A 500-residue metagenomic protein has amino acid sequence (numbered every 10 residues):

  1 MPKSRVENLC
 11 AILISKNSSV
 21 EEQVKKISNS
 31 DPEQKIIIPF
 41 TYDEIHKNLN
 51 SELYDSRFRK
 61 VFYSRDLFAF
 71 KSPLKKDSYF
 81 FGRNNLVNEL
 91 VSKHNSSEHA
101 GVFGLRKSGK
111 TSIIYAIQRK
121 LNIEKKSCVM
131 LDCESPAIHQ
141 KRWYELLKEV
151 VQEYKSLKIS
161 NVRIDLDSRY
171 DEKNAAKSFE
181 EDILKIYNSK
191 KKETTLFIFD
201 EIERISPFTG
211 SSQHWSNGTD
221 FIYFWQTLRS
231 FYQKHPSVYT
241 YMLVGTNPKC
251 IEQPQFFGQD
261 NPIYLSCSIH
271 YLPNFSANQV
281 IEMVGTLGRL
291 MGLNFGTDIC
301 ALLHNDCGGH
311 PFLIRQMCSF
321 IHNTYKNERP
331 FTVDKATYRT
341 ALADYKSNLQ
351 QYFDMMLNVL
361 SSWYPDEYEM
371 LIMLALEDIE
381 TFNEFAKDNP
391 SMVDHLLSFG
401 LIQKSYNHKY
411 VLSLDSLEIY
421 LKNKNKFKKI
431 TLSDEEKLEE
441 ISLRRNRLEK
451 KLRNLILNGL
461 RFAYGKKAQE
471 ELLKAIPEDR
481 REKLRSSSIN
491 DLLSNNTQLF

Functional and structural regions predicted by a protein language model:
S4-Y63: Charged, structured surface patches that assemble and position nucleic-acid processing machinery
R57-G82, L86, P262-L265, T431: Conserved adenine-nucleotide phosphate-binding loops and their immediately adjacent elements
K75-N84, R289-C300, N305-S391, H395: Winged-helix-like regulatory helical subdomains adjacent to P-loop NTPase cores
A100-D132: P-loop NTPase Walker A phosphate-binding motif
C128, Q140-D165: Conserved NTP-binding/hydrolysis module of P-loop NTPases
E153-G210, G218-P236: Mid-core helix/loop region of P-loop NTP-binding domains shared across ATPases and GTPases
E193, H214-D306, F320-T324, E328-N348: The catalytic "switch" region of P-loop NTPases
K404, K409, N423-F500: Amphipathic alpha-helical interface elements
